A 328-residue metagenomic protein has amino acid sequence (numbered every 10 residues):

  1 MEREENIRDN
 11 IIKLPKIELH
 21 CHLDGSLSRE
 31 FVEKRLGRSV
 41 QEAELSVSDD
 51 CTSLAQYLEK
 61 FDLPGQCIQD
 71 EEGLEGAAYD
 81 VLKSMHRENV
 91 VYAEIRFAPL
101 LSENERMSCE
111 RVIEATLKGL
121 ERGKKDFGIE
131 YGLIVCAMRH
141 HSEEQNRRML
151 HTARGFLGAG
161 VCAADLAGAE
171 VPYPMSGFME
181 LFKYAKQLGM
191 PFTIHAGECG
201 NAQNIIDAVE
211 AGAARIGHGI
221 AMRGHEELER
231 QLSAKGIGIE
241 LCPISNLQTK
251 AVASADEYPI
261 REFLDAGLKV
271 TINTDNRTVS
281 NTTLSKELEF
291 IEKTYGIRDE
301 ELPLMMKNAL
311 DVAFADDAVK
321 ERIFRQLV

Functional and structural regions predicted by a protein language model:
M1-M190, C199-N204, E210, A214-R215 (+2 more regions): Metal-cofactor-binding active-site regions of metalloenzymes
F192-I194: Conserved hydrophobic beta-strand within the GNAT/NAT acetyltransferase core sheet that lines the active-site cleft
